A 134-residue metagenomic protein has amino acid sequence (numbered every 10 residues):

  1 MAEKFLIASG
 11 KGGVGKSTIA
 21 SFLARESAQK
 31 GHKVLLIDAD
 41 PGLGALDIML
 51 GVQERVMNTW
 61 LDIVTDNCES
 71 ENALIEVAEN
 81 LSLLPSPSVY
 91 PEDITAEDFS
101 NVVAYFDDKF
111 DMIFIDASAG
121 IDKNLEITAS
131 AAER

Functional and structural regions predicted by a protein language model:
M1-K4, A129: N-terminal regions of ATP-driven nucleic-acid and macromolecular assemblies, encompassing P-loop NTP-binding domains
K4-N67: Walker A/P-loop NTP-binding active-site region of P-loop NTPases, recognizing the glycine-rich GxxxxGKT/S
R25, A104, E126-I127: Alpha-helical segments flanking ligand/cofactor-binding loops in enzyme cores
A39-D108: P-loop/Walker-type NTP enzyme "switch/lid" segment
D107-N124: Glycine-rich phosphate-binding loop used to anchor ATP phosphates in small-molecule kinases, encompassing both
D122-R134: Inter-motif core of Ras-like GTPase G domains
